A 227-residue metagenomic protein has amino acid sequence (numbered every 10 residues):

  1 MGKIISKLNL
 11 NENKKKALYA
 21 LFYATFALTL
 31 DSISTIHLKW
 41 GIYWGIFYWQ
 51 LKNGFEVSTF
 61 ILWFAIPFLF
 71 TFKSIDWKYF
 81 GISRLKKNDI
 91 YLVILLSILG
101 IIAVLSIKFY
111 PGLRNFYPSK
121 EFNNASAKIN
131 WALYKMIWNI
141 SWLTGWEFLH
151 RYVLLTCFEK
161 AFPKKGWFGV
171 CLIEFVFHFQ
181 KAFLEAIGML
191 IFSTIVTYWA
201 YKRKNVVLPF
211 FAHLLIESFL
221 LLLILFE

Functional and structural regions predicted by a protein language model:
M1-N11: Short, Lys/Arg-rich, polar N-terminal cytosolic tail immediately upstream of the first transmembrane signal-anchor
E12, K16-A20, K52-T59, N88-V93 (+5 more regions): Residue-level signature of transmembrane alpha-helical entry/exit and packing/kink sites in multi-pass membrane
N13-S74: Alpha-helical transmembrane segments in multi-pass membrane proteins
K15-I33, I102, P118-F122, E159-P163 (+1 more regions): Short acidic/polar alpha-helix capping motifs at helix-coil junctions
T29, I101, L105, F109 (+1 more regions): Transmembrane helix-loop-helix hairpins at the membrane interface of multi-pass integral membrane proteins
I33, F68-K78, I107, W199-K202: Structural signal for the C-terminal ends of transmembrane alpha-helices and the immediately following loop
K39-K52, I75-W142: Juxtamembrane helix-loop-helix connectors linking adjacent transmembrane helices in multi-pass membrane enzymes
